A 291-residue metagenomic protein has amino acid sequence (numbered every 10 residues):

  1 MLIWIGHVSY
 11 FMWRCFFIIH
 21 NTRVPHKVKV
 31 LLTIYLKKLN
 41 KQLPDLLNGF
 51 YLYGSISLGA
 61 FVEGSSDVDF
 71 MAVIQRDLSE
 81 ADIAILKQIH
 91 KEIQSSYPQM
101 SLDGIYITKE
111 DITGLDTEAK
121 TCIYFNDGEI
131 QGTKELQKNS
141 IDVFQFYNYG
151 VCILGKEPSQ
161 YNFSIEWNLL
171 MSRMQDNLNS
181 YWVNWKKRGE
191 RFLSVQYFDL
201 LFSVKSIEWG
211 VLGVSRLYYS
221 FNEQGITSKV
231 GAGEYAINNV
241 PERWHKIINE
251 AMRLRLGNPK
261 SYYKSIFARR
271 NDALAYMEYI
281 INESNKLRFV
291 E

Functional and structural regions predicted by a protein language model:
C15-Y51, A81-I83, V290-E291: Helical scaffold of the NTase/Pol beta-like nucleotidyltransferase catalytic core
H20-N21, K91-V204, V211, L217: Conserved NTP/Mg2+-binding pocket subregion across the NTase superfamily
K27, L31, I85, A268 (+2 more regions): Soluble or luminal CAZymes and related metallo-dependent hydrolases
L36, N40, K87-Q94: Short, well-ordered alpha-helical packing segments
G54, G59-Q88, E92, Q99-T108: Catalytic metal-binding acidic patch
Q160-E291: Nucleotidyltransferase catalytic cores
